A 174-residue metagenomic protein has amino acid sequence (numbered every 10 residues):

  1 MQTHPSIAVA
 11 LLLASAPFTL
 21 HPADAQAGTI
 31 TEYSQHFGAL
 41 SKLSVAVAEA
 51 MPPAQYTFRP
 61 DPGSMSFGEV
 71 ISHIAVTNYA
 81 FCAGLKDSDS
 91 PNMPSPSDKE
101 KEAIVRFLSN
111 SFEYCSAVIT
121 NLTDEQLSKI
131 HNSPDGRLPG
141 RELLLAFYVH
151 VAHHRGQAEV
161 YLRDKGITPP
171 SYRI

Functional and structural regions predicted by a protein language model:
M1-S6: Positively charged n-region of N-terminal signal peptides that target proteins for export
A8-T19: Bacterial N-terminal signal peptides
T19-Q26: Sec/Tat signal peptide C-region and signal peptidase I cleavage site
Q26-Y33: Disorder-to-helix initiation segments
S34-G38, K42-V45, Q55-M93, N132-I174: Short, contiguous alpha-helical
V47, K99-N132, L138-V151: Acidic/histidine-rich alpha-helical segments that form the ligand environment of transition-metal centers
M51-P52: Membrane-proximal, proline-rich intrinsically disordered regions
N92-S95, K101: Extracytoplasmic c-type cytochrome modules immediately beyond a signal peptide or single-pass transmembrane anchor
